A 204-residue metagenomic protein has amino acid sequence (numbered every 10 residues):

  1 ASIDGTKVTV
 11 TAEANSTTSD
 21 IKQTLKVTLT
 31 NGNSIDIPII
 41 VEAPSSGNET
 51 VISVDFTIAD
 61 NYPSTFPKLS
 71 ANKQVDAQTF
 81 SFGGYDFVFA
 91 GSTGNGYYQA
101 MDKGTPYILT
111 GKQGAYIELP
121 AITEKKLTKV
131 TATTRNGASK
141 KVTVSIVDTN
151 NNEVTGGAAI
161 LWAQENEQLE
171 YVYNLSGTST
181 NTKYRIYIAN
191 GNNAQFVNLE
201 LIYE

Functional and structural regions predicted by a protein language model:
A1-T11: Surface-exposed binding patches on compact interaction domains or structured appendages
E13-I21, L175-T180: Surface-exposed, short loops/turns at beta-strand junctions within beta-sandwich domains
A14, L29-N31, A43, N190-N192: Surface-exposed loop/turn motifs at beta-strand-loop junctions within extracellular Ig-like and Fibronectin type III
T18-N31: A short beta-strand micro-motif common to beta-rich folds, especially ectodomain repeats
N33-S45: C-terminal edge beta-strand
V51-G84, G91, G137-T143, N151-E204: Terminal, low-complexity interaction segments
Y98-E124, K129, Q168-V172, A194-F196: Short beta-strands within extracellular/lumenal beta-sheet-rich domains
I117-A121, L127-T134, N181-N190: Extracellular beta-strand-rich recognition modules
